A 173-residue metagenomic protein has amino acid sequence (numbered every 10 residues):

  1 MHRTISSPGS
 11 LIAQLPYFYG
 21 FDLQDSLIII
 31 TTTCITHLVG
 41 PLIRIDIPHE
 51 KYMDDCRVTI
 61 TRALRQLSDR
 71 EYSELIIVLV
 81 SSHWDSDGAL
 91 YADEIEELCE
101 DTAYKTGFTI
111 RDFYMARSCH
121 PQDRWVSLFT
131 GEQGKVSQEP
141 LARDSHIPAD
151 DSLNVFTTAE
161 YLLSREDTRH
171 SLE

Functional and structural regions predicted by a protein language model:
T4-F18, D22-D25, G40, D46-E173: Charged, compositionally biased boundary regions
L27-T31: Short beta-strand scaffold segments in enzyme catalytic cores
T32-L38: Short acidic-glycine loop/turn motifs at beta-strand connectors
